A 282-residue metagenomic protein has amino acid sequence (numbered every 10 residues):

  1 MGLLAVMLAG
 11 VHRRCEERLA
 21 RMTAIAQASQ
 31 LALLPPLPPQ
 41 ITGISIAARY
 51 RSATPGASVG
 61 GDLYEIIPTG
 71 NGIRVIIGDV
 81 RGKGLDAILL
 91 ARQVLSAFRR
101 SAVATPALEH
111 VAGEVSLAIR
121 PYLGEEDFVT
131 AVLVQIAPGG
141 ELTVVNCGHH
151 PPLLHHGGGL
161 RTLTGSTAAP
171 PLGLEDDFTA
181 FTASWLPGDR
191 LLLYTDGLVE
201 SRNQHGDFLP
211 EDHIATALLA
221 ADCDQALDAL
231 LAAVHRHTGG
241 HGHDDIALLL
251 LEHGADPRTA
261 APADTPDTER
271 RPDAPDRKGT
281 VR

Functional and structural regions predicted by a protein language model:
M1-A20: Transmembrane alpha-helices and immediately adjacent membrane-cytoplasm interface residues in multi-pass integral
A24-E125: Membrane-proximal soluble helical/coiled-coil segments that couple transmembrane anchors to catalytic or regulatory
L37, I44-A57, L117-I119, H150-T182 (+4 more regions): PP2C/PPM family metal-dependent serine/threonine protein phosphatase catalytic domain, recognizing the conserved
P55-S58, E65, V134, T143-V145 (+2 more regions): Replace "in large, NTP-powered and nucleic-acid-processing enzymes" with "in large, NTP-powered factors and other
N71-G84, V144-N146, S184-H205, L250: Conserved beta-strand-loop-short alpha-helix elements that form and flank the Mn2+/Mg2+-coordinating active site
D86-L160, T164-G165, F178, H237-G240 (+1 more regions): Catalytic core of PPM/PP2C metal-dependent serine/threonine phosphatase domains
A87-A97, S101, A168, W185-G240 (+3 more regions): Active-site-proximal, acidic helix/loop segment immediately C-terminal to a metal-coordinating Asp/Glu
